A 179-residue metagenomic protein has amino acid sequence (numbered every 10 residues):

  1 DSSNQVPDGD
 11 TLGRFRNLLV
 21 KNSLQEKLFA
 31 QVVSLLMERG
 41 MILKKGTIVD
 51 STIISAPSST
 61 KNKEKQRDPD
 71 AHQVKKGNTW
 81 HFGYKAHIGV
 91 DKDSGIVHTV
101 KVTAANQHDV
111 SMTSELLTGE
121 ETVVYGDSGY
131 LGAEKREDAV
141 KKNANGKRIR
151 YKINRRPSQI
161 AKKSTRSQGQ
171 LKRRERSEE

Functional and structural regions predicted by a protein language model:
S3-I149, N154-R156: Polybasic low-complexity intrinsically disordered regions
R16-N17, K162-K172: Short alpha-helix plus adjacent loop in nuclease-associated cores
I48, D68, T165-R166, E175: Intrinsically disordered, low-complexity segments enriched in glycine/proline and serine/threonine
E137, K142, S167-E179: Basic, amphipathic alpha-helical segments enriched in Lys/Arg and hydrophobic/aromatic residues
